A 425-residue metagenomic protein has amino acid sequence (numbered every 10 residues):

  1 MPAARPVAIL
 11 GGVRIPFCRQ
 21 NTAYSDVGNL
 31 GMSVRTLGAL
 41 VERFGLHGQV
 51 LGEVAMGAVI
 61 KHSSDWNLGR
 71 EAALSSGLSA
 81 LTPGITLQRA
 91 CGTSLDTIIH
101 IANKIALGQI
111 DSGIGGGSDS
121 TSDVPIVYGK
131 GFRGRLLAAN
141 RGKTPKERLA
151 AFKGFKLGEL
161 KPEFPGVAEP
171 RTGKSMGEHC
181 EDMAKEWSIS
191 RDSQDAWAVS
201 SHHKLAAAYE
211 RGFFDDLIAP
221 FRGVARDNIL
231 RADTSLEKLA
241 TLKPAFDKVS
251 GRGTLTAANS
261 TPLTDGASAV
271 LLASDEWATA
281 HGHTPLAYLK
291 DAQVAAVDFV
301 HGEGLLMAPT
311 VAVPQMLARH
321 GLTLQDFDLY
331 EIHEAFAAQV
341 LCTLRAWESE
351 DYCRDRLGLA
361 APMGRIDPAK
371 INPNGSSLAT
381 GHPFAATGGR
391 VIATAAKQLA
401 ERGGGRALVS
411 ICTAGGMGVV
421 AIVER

Functional and structural regions predicted by a protein language model:
M1-V27, A151-P165, E237-V311, Q315 (+4 more regions): Condensing-enzyme catalytic core mediating Claisen C-C bond formation in acyl metabolism
V13-I15, S25-L30, V34-R35, R43 (+3 more regions): N-terminal extracellular/periplasmic Venus flytrap/periplasmic-binding protein-like
S25-N140, G212, I218-N228, D326-E348: Conserved beta-ketoacyl condensing-enzyme motif
N29-F44, L68-A72, T97, M176-M183 (+6 more regions): Short, well-ordered amphipathic alpha-helical segments that serve as non-catalytic structural scaffolds within diverse
A58-G113, L157, R171-K174, D233-P262 (+2 more regions): Conserved catalytic cysteine-centered active-site region of acyl-thioester-dependent Claisen-condensing enzymes
R89-D119, V127, A184-F213, A269-E276 (+3 more regions): Active-site-proximal alpha-helical scaffold in enzymes
S112-D182: Flexible glycine-/small-residue-enriched beta->alpha junction loops that bind anionic phosphate/pyrophosphate groups
E181, D298-A379: Active-site pocket-lining segment
